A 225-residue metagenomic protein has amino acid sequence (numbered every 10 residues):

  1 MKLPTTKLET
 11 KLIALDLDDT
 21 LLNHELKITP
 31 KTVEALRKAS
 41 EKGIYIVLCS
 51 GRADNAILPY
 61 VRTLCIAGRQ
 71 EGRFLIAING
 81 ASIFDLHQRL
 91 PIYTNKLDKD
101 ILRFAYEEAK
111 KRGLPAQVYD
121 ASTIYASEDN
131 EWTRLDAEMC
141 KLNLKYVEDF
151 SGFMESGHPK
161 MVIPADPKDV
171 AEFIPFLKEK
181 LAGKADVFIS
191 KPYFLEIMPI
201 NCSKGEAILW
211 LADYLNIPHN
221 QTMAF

Functional and structural regions predicted by a protein language model:
M1-L17, E34-R37, E41, I217: Non-catalytic pre-domain segments flanking phosphatase-related domains
L3-T6, G68, I76, F153-E155 (+1 more regions): Solvent-exposed alpha-helices and their adjacent loops that cap or buttress functional pockets in soluble metabolic
E9-L26, L48, A105: Asp-based phosphoryl-transfer active-site loop
K11-I13, R73-F74, Q221: The start of beta-strands in P-loop NTPase/AAA+ ATPase cores
E25, T94, I197-I200: Glycine- and other small-residue-rich loops at beta-strand/loop junctions that grip anionic moieties
K27, K31, S203: Residue-level recognition of oxygen-bearing side chains
P30-W132: Active-site phosphate-binding/coordination module
E108, R112-F225: Conserved acidic, metal-coordinating active-site core of Asp-based, Mg2+-dependent phosphoryl-transfer enzymes
